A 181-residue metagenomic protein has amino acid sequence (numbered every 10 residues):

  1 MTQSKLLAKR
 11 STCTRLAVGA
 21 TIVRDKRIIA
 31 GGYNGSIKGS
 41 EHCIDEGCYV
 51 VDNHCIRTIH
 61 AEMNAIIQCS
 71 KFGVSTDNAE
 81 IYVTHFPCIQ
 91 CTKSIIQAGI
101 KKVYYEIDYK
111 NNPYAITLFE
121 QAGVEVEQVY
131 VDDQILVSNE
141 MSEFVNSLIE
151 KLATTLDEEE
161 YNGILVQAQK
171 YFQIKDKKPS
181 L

Functional and structural regions predicted by a protein language model:
M1-L181: Zinc-dependent deaminase catalytic domain
